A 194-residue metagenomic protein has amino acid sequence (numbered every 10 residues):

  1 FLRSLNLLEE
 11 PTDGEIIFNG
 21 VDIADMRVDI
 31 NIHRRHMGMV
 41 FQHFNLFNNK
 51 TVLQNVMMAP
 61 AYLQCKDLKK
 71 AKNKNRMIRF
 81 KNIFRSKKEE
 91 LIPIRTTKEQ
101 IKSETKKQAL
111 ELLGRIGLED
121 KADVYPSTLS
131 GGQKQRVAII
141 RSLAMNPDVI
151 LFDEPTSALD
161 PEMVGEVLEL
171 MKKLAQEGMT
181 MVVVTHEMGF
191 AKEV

Functional and structural regions predicted by a protein language model:
N6: Helix-to-loop junction immediately C-terminal to a conserved catalytic motif
G14-D25, N73: Conserved ABC transporter NBD signature motif
I23-G38, Y62, K98-K107: ABC ATPase NBD coupling module
V124, M145, E177: Conserved signature/switch motifs of ABC ATPase nucleotide-binding domains
Y125-L129, Q133: Conserved ABC ATPase signature
I150-D153: Catalytic Walker B motif of ABC-type/P-loop ATPase nucleotide-binding domains
P161-M163: Helix N-cap at the start of a conserved alpha-helix in ABC-type nucleotide-binding domains
